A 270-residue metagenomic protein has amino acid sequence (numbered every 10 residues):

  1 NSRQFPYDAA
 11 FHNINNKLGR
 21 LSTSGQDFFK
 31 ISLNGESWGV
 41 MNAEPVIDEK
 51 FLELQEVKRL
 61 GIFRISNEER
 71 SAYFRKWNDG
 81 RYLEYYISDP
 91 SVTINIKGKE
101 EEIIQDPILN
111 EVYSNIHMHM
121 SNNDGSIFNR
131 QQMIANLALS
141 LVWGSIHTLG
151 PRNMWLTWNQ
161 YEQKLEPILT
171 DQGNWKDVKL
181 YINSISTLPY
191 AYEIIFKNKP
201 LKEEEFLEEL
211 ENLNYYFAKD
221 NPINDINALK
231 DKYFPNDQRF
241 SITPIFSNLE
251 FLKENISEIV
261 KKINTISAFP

Functional and structural regions predicted by a protein language model:
N1-G39, V112-M133: A conserved hydrophobic secondary-structure block that centers on an alpha-helix together with its immediately flanking
S2-Y7, E101-I104, I108, N129-I134 (+1 more regions): Extracytoplasmic/periplasmic, Sec-exported soluble proteins
P6, A10, I14, D27 (+9 more regions): Extracytoplasmic/secreted proteins, especially bacterial periplasmic and envelope-associated proteins
S24-K30, G150-T157: A short glycine-rich, hydrophobically flanked beta-strand micro-motif that places a catalytic Asp/Glu for divalent metal
E44: Gly/Thr-rich phosphate-binding loop signature of adenosyl cofactor/nucleotide-binding cores
D48-V142: ATP-dependent phospho-/nucleotidyl transfer catalytic cores
N136, S140-M154: Flexible, glycine-rich surface segments
G144-S145, T157-F269: C-terminal catalytic region of ATP-dependent kinase domains
